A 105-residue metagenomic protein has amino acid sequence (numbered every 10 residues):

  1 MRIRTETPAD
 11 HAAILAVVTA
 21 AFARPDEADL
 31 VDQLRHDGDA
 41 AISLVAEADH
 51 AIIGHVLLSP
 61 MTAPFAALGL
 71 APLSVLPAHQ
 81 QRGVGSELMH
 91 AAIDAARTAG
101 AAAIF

Functional and structural regions predicted by a protein language model:
M1-L30, D37-I52: Short amphipathic alpha-helix that is part of the acyltransferase structural core
H11, M61-P64, A78: Surface-exposed, flexible loop/turn segments at secondary-structure boundaries
R35-H36, P60: Short secondary-structure boundary/capping segments
V45, A51-P60, A66-S74: Conserved beta-strand in the GNAT
V75, Q81-D94, F105: Conserved acetyl-CoA-binding loop-helix of GNAT-fold acetyltransferases
A102: Short acidic/polar active-site loop segments enriched in Thr and Asp
